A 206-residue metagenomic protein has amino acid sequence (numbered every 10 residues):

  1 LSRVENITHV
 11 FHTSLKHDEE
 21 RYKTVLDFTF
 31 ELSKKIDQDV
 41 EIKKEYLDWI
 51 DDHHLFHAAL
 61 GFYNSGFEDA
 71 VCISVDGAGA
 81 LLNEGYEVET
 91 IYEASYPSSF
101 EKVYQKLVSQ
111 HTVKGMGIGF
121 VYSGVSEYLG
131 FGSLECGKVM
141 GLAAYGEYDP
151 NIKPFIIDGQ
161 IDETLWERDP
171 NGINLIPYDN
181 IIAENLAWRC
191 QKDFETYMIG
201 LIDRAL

Functional and structural regions predicted by a protein language model:
L1-L206: Short acidic/glycine-rich loops and adjacent helix/strand connectors that line catalytic pockets where negatively
